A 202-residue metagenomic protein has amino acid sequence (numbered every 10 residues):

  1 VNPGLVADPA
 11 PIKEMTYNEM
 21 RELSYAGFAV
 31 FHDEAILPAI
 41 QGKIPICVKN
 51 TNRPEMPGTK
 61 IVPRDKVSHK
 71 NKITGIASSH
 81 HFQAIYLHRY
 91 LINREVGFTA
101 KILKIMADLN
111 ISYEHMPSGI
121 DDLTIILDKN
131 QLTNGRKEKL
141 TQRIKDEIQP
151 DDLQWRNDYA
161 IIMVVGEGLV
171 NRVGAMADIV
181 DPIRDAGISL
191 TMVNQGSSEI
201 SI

Functional and structural regions predicted by a protein language model:
V1-I202: C-terminal catalytic "cap/lid" subdomain
